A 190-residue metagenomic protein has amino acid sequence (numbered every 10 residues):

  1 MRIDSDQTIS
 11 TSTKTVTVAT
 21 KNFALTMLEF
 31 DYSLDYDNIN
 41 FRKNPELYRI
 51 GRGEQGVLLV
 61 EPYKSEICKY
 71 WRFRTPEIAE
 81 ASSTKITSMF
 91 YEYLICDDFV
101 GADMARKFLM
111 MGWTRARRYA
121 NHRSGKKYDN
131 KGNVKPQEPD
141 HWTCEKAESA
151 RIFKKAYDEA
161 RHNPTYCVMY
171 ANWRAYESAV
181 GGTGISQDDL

Functional and structural regions predicted by a protein language model:
I3-S88, R106-L190: C-terminal-biased regions
F99, A105-R106: Inward-facing hydrophobic residues that define packing positions of alpha-helical scaffold repeats
